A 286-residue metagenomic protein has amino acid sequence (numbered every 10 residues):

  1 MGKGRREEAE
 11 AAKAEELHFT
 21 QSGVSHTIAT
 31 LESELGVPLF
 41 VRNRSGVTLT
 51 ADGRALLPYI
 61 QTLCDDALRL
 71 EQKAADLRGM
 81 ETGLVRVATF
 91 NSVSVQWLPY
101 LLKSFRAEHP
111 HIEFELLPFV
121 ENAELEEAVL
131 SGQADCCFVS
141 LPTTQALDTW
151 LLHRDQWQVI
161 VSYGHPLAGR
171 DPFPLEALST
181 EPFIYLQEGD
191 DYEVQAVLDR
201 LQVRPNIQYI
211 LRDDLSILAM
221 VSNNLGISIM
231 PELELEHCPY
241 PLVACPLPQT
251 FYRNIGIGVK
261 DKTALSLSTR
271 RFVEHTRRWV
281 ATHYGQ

Functional and structural regions predicted by a protein language model:
M1-G23, T27, L56: N-terminal short secondary-structure element
E32-A51: A short LG(V/I)-centered, amphipathic sequence patch enriched for acidic residue(s) preceding the LG motif
E34-L35, L56-R78: Alpha-helical linker/hinge and terminal dimerization helices associated with HTH transcriptional regulators
G79, L147-F183, L267: Flexible hinge/capping segments at coil-to-helix
T82-T144, L211: Central regulatory/effector-binding core of bacterial HTH transcription factors
V120-L125, L130-Q133, S140, G189-V243: Hydrophobic hinge/microswitch elements
A146-L151, D155-Q156, S216-A264: Beta-alpha-beta core module
E181-Q202, L265-V273, V280-G285: Secondary-structure junction motif
